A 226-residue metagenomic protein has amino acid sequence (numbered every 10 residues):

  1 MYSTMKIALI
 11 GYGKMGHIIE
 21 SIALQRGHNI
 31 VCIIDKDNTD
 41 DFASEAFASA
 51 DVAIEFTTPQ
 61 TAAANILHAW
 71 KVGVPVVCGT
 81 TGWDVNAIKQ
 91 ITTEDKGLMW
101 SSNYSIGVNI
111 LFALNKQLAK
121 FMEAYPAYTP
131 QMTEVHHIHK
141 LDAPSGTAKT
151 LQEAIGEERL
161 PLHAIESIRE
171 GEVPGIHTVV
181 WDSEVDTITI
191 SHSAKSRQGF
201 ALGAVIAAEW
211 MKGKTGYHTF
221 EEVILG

Functional and structural regions predicted by a protein language model:
K6, K14-F47, Q60, P126-G226: C-terminal substrate-binding/catalytic lobe of Rossmann-fold NAD(P)-dependent oxidoreductases
R26, V72, E94-D95, Y125: Helix C-cap/helix->beta junction micro-motif
S44-A46, Q60-T80, V85-Q90: Rossmann-fold NAD(P) dinucleotide-binding segment
A50: An anion/phosphate-binding loop that grips the pyrophosphate of nucleotide cofactors and donors
A53-I54, V77: N-terminal Rossmann-like NAD(P) cofactor-binding module of classical short-chain dehydrogenase/reductase
L67, T80-W100, I106-L118: Rossmann-fold NAD(P)-binding glycine/threonine-rich loop
I110-A127, A143: Rossmann-like NAD(P)H-binding beta-loop-alpha module
